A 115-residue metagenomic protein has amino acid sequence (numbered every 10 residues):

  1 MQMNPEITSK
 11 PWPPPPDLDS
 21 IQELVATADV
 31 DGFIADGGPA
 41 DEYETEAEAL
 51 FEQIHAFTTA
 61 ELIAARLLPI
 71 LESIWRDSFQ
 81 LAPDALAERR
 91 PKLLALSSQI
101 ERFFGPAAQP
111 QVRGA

Functional and structural regions predicted by a protein language model:
Q2-A115: Charged, amphipathic alpha-helical regulatory modules used for macromolecular assembly or allosteric control
